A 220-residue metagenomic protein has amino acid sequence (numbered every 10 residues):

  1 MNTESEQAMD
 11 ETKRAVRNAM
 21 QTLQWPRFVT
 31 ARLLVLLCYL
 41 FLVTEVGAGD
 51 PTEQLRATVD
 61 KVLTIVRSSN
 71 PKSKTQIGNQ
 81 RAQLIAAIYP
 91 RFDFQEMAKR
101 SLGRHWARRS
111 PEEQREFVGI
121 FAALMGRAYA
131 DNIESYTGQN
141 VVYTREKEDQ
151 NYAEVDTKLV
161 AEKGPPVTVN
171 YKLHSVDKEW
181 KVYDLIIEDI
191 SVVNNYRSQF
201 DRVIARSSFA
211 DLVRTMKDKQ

Functional and structural regions predicted by a protein language model:
M1-M9, K13-V16: Short, low-complexity, charge-dense intrinsically disordered segments
A31-V43: Bacterial N-terminal signal peptides
T44-A48: Sec/Tat signal peptide C-region and signal peptidase I cleavage site
D50-Y129: Early exported N-terminus immediately downstream of N-terminal targeting peptides
R127-V167, R214, K219-Q220: Surface-exposed, charged secondary-structure patches
P166-N194: Short beta-strand edge/turn micro-motifs at domain boundaries
D184-Q220: Low-complexity, intrinsically disordered terminal/linker segments enriched in charged and Gly/Pro repeats
